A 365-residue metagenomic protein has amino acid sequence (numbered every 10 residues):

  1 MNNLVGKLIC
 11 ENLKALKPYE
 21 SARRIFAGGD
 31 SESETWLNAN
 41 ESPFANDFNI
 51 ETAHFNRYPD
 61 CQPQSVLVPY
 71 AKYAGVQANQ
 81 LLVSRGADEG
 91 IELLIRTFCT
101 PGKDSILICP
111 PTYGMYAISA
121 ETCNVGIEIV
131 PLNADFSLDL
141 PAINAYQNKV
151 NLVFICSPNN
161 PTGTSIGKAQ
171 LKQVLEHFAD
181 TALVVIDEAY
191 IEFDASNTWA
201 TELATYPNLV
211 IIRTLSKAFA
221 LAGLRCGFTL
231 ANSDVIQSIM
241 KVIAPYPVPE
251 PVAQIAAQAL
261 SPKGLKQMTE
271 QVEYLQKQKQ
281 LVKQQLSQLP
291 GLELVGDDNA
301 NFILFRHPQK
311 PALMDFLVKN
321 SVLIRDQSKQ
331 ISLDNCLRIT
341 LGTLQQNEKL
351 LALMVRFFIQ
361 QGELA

Functional and structural regions predicted by a protein language model:
M1-Q62, P69-K72, N148-K149: N-terminal "arm"/small-domain region of PLP-dependent enzymes with the aminotransferase-like
E51, Q309-F316, Q346-K349: Short, conserved charged micro-motifs
P63-S105, C123: Phosphate-binding glycine-rich loop
Q64, T100-I155: PLP-dependent aminotransferase-like
E121, L140-K149, P161-L221: Active-site pre-lysine segment of PLP-dependent enzymes
A169, K319-N320, K329-A365: PLP-dependent enzyme catalytic core of the Aspartate aminotransferase-like
N208-Q288, L294-V295: PLP-dependent aminotransferase class I/II
L275-Q276, Q288-N320: Conserved PLP-binding catalytic core of the aspartate aminotransferase-like
